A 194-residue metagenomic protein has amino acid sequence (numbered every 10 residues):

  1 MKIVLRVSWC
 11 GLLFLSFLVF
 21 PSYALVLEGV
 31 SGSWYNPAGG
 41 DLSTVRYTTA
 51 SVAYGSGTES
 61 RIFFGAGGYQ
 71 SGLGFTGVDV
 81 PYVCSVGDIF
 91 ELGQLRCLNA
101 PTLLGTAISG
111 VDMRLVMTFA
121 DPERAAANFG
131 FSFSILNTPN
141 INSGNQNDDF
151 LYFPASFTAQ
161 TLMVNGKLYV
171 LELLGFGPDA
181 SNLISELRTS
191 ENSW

Functional and structural regions predicted by a protein language model:
M1-L5, C10-L27: Short, threonine-centered small-residue motifs that mark membrane-proximal processing/anchoring sites and TM-junction
L25-W194: Mature extracellular "passenger" or substrate-interacting domains of secreted, surface-exposed proteins
